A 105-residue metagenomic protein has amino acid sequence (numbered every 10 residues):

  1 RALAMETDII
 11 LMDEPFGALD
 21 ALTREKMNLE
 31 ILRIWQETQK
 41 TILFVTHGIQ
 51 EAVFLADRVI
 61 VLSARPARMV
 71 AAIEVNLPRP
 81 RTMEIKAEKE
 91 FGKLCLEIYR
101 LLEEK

Functional and structural regions predicted by a protein language model:
E14-P15: Walker B catalytic motif
R24-T38: Helical segment within the ABC ATPase nucleotide-binding domain
I31, G48-Q50: The feature captures the ABC ATPase H-loop/switch
Q39-V45: Conserved H-loop
F54-V61: Conserved catalytic segment of ABC-fold P-loop ATPases
L62-L94: Conserved beta-strand-loop-alpha-helix hinge in the C-terminal portion of ABC ATPase nucleotide-binding domains
